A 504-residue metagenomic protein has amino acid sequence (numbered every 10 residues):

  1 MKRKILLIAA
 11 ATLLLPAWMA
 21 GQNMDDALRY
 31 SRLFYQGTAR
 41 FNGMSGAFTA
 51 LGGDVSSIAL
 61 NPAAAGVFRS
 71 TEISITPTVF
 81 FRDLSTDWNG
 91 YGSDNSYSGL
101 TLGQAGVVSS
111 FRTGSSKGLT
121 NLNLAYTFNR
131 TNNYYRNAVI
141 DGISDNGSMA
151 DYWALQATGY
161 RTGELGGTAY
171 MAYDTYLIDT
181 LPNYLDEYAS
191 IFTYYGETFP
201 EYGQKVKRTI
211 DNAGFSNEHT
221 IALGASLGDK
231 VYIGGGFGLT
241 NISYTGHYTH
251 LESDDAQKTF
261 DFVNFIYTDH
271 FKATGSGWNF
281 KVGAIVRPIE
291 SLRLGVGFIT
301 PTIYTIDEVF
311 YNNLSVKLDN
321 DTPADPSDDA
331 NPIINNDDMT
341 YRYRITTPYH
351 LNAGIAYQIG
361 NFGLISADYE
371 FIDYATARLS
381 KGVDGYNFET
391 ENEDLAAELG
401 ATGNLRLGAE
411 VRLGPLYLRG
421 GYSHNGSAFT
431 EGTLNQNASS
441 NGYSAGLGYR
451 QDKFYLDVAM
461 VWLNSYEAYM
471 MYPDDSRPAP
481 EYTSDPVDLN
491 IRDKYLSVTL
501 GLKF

Functional and structural regions predicted by a protein language model:
M1-D25, L500, F504: Bacterial Sec-dependent N-terminal signal peptides
I5, A9-A10, V55, T175 (+1 more regions): Residue-level detector of alpha-helical transmembrane segments in integral membrane proteins
L13-A17, A63, P77: Residue-level signal for alpha-helical transmembrane segments in multi-pass membrane proteins
Q22-Q36, F41, S110-F504: Outer-membrane beta-barrel porins/channels
A39, L51-L60, G66-S144, N217: Outer-membrane beta-barrel translocator/receptor signature
